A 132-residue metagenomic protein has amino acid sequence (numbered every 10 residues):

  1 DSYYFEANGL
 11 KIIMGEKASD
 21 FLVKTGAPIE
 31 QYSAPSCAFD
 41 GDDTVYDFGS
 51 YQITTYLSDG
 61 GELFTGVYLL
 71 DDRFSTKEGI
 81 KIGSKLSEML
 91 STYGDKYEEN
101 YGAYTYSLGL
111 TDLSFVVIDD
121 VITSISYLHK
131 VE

Functional and structural regions predicted by a protein language model:
D1, G61-G66, T123-S124: Short, surface-exposed linear segments at secondary-structure transitions and domain or protein termini
D1-M14: N-terminal low-complexity, Pro/Thr/Ser-rich intrinsically disordered segments that act as propeptides or flexible
S2-F5, G66, R73, G102: Residue-level signal for well-ordered alpha-helical segments
I13, I80-K81: Short, conserved sequence motifs enriched in acidic/basic residues, glycine, and aromatics that mark functional "hot
A18-G60, K81-K130: A cross-family detector of function-defining hotspots
L63-T76, I82: A low-complexity, Ser/Thr/Gly/Pro-enriched, surface-exposed linker/loop concept that marks segments flanking
Y68-D72, S126-E132: Short, solvent-exposed aromatic-acidic interface loops
